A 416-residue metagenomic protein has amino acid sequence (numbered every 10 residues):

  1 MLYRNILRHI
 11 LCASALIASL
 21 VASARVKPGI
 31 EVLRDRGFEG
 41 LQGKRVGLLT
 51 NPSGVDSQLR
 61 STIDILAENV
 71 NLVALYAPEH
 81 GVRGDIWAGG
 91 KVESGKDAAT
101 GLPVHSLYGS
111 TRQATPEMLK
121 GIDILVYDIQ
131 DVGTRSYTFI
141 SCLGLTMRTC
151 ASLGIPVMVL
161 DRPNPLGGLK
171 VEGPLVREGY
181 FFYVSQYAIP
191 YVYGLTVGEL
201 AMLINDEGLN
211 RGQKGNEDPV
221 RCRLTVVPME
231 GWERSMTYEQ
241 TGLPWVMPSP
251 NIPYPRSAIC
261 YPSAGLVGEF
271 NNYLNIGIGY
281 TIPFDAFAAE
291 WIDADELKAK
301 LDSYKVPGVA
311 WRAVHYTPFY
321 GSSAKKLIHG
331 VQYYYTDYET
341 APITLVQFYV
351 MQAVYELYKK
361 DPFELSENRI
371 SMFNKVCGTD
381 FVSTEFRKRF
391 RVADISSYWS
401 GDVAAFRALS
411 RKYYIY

Functional and structural regions predicted by a protein language model:
M1-V26: Bacterial Sec-dependent N-terminal signal peptides
V73-H80, L160: Short internal beta-strands
G84-G89, M158-F181: Glycine-rich, charge-decorated loop segments at or immediately adjacent to ligand/cofactor-binding or catalytic sites
V92-I122, T134: Glycine-rich oxoanion-binding loops at beta->alpha junctions
D131-L143: Glycine/threonine-rich flexible loop motifs
Y180-Y261: Conserved anion/nucleotide-ligand pocket segment
W232-V314: Glycine-rich, aromatic-lined ligand/substrate-binding cores of catalytic and carbohydrate-binding domains
F287-S397: Conserved functional hotspot residues or short segments at active or partner-binding sites across diverse domains
